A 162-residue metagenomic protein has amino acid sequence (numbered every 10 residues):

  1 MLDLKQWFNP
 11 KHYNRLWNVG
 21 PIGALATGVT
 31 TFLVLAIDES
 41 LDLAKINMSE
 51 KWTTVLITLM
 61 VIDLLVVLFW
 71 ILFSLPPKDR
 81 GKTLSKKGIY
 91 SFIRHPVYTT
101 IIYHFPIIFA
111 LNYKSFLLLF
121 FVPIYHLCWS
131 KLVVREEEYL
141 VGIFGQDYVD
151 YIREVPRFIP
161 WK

Functional and structural regions predicted by a protein language model:
M1-K86, T100-K162: Membrane-anchoring alpha-helices and their flanking helix-loop junctions
S85-H95: Short, amphipathic, aromatic/basic-enriched membrane-interface segments that mark the entry/exit of transmembrane
